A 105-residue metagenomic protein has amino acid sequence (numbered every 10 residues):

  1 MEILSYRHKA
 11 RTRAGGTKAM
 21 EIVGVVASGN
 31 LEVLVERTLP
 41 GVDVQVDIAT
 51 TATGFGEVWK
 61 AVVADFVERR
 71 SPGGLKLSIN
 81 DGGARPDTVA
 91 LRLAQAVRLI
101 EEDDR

Functional and structural regions predicted by a protein language model:
M1-R105: N-terminal intrinsically disordered, cationic/polar leader segments that include organellar targeting peptides
